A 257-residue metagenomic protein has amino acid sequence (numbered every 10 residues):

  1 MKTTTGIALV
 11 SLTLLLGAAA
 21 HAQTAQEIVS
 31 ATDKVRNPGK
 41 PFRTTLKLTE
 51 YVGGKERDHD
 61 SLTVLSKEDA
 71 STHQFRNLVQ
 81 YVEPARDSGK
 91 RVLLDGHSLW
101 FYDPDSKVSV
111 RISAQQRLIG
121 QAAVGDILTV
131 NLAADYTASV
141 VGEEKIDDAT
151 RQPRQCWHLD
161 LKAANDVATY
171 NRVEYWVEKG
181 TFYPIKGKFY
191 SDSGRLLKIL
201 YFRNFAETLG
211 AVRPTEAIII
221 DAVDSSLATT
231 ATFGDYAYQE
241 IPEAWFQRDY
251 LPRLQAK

Functional and structural regions predicted by a protein language model:
M1-G6: Positively charged n-region of N-terminal signal peptides that target proteins for export
A8-G17: Bacterial N-terminal signal peptides
A18-A22: Sec/Tat signal peptide C-region and signal peptidase I cleavage site
T24-D105: N-terminal mature ectodomain segment of secretory-pathway/periplasmic proteins
Q26-E27, D58, T129-E143, G194-I199: A short, amphipathic edge element
T63-E68, S139-T150, R203-F205: Short amphipathic beta-strand and strand-loop transition segments with alternating hydrophobic
R86-Y136: Surface-exposed, polar helix/loop patches in the mature regions of secreted/periplasmic/lumenal proteins that form
S98, Y102, V108-I112, V124-I127 (+1 more regions): Gly/Pro-enriched, hydrophobic low-complexity segments that function as extracytoplasmic propeptides/linkers
